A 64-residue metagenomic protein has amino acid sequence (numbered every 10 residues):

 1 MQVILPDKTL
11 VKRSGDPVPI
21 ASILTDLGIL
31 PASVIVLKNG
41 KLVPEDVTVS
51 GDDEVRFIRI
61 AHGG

Functional and structural regions predicted by a protein language model:
M1-G63: Ubiquitin-like/PB1-type beta-grasp interaction modules and other compact soluble beta-rich domains
